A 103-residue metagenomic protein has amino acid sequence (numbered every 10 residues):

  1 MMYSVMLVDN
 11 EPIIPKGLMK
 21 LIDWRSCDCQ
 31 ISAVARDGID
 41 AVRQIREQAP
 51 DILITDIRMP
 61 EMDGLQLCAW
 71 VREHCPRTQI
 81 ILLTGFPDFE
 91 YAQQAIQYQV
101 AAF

Functional and structural regions predicted by a protein language model:
Y3-I14, L18-M19: Conserved acidic segment of CheY-like receiver
V8-D9, A35, L53: Conserved sequence signature across two-component system core domains
S26-I31: A generic structural motif
S32-I39: Conserved Asp/Asn-Gly motif in the active-site loop of CheY-like receiver
V42-F103: CheY-like receiver
